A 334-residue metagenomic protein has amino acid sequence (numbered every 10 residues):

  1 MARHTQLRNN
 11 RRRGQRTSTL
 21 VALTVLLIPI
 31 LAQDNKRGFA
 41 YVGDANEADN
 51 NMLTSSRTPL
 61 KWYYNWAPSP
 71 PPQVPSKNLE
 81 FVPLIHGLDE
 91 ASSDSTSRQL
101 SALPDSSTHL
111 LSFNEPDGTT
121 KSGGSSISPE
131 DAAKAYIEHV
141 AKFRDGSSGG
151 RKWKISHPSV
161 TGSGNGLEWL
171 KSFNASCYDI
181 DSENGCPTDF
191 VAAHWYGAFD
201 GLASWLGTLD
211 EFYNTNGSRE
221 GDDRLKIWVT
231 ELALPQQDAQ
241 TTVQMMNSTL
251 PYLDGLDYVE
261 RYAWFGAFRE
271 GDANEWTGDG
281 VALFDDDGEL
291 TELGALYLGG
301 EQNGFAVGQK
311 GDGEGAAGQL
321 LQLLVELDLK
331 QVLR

Functional and structural regions predicted by a protein language model:
M1-D34, E314-R334: Fungal secretory targeting signals
D34-L110, G124, A133-H139: N-terminal carbohydrate-binding/catalytic regions of secreted carbohydrate-active enzymes
D44-E47, A67-P71, H86-A91, N114-T119 (+5 more regions): Solvent-exposed loop/turn segments at secondary-structure junctions within structured extracellular/periplasmic domains
N51-T58, P70-F81, S95-S107, A141-G150 (+3 more regions): Acidic (Asp/Glu)-rich catalytic clusters
N65, P83, N114, L170-Y213 (+2 more regions): Aromatic- and acid-rich polysaccharide-binding/catalytic face of secreted or lumenal carbohydrate-active enzymes
E80-P83, G87, Y258, A263-R334: Aromatic-rich peripheral "rim/lid" segments of glycoside hydrolase catalytic domains that contact and position glycan
P104-P129, W153-G164, C186-W195, W228-V229 (+1 more regions): Active-site groove signature of glycoside hydrolases
S122, H157, S218-T249, F265-F284: Active-site clefts of carbohydrate-active enzymes
